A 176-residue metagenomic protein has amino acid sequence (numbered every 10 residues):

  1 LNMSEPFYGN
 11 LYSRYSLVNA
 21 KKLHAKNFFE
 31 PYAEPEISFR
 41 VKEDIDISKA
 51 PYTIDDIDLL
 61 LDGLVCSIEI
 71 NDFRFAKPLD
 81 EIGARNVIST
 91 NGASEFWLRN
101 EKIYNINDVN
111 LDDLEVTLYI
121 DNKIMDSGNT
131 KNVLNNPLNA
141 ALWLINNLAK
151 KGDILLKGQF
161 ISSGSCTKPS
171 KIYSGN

Functional and structural regions predicted by a protein language model:
L1-N136, L142, Y173: Catalytic-core "active-site belt" of small-molecule-metabolizing enzymes, emphasizing His/Asp/Glu-rich regions
T130-A141, L148-S174: Accessory, usually C-terminal, subdomains that scaffold auxiliary metal cofactors
